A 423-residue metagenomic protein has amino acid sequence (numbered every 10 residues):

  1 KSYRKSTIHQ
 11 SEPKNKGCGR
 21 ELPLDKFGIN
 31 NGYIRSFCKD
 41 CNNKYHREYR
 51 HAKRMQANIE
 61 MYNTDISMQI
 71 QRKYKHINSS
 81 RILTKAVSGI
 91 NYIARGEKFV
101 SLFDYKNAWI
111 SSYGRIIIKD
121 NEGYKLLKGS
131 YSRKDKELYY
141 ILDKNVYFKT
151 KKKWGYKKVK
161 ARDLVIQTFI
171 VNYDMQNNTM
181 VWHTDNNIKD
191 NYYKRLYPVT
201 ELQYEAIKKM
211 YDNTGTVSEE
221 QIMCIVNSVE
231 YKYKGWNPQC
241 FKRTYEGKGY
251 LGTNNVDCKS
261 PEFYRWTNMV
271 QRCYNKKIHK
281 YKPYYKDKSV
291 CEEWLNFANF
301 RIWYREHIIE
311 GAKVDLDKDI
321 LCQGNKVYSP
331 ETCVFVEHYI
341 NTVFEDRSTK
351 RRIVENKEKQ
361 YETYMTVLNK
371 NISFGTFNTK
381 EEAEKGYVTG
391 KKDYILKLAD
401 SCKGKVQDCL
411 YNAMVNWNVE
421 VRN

Functional and structural regions predicted by a protein language model:
K1, I66-M68, N78-S79, N412-N423: Intrinsically disordered, low-complexity and often Lys/Arg-enriched segments
K1, Q10-N15: Short, compositionally biased segments
Y3-K5, G17-L24, G28-A57, Y62-T179 (+3 more regions): Conserved recognition-core residues within compact binding domains
T184, K313-K326: Acidic catalytic motifs of isoprenoid enzymes
I340, Y394-N423: Extended, polar beta-sheet/loop recognition surfaces of beta-rich domains that mediate binding to diverse ligands
